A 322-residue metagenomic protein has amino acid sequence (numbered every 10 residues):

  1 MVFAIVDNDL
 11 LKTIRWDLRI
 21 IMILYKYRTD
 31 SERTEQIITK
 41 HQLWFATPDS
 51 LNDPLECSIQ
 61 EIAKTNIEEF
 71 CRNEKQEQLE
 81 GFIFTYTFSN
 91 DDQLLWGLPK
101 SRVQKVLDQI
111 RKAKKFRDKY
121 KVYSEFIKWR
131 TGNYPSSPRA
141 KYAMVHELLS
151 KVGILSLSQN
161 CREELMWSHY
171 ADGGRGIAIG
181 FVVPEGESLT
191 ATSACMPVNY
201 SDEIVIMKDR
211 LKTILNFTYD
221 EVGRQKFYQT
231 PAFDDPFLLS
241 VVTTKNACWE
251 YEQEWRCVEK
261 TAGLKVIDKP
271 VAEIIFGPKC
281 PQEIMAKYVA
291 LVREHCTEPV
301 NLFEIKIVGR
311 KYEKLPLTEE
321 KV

Functional and structural regions predicted by a protein language model:
L10-V322: Partner-binding and oligomerization surfaces adjacent to conserved cores of proteins that assemble macromolecular
